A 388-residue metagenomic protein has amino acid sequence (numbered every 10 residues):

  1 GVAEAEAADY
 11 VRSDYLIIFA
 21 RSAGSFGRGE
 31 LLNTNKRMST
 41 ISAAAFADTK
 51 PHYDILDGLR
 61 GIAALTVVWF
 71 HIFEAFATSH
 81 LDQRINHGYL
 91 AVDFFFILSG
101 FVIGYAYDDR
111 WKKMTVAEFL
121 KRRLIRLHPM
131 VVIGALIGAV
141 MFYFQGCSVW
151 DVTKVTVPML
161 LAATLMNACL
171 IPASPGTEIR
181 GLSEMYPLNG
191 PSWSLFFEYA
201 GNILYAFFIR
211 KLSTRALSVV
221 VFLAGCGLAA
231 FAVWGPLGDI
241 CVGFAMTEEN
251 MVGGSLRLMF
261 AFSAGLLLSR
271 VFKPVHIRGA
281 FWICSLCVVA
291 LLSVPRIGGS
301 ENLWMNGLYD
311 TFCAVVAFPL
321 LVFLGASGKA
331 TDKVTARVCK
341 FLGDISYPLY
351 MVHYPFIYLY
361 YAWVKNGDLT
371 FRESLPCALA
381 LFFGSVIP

Functional and structural regions predicted by a protein language model:
G1-A47: Short, intrinsically disordered terminal tails adjacent to the first/last structured region
S39-I55, I62-G88, G104-A117, A173-L182 (+2 more regions): Alpha-helical transmembrane segments in multi-pass integral membrane proteins
L56, E118-F119, L127, S194 (+1 more regions): Alpha-helical transmembrane segments and their helix-entry boundary regions
V67, F96, V102, A135-G138: Helical transmembrane-bundle signal
I103-R123, G146-T156: Membrane-helix interface linkers and caps
R123, L127-V131, I345-V352: Loop-to-transmembrane-helix entry motif
L127-Y199, G227-E248, F312-A326: Membrane-interface helix-loop-helix regions
S218-L228, A280-V289: Central hydrophobic cores of alpha-helical transmembrane segments in multi-pass integral membrane proteins
